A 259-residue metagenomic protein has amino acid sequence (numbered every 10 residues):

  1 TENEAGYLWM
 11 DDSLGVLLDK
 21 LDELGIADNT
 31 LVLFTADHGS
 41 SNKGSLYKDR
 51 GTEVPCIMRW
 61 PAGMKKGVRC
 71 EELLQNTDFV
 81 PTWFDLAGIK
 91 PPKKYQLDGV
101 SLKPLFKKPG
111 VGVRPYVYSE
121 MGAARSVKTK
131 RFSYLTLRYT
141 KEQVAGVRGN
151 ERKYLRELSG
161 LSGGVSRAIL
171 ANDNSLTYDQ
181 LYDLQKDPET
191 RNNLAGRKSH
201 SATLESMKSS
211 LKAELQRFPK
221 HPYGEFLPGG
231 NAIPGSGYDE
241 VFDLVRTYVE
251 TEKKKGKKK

Functional and structural regions predicted by a protein language model:
T1-E4, G44, G63-L73, A87-K93 (+2 more regions): Active-site rim elements
T1-T30, L86: A long, amphipathic alpha-helix that forms part of the scaffold/cap immediately adjacent to metal-dependent active
L8-G15, L74-P81, L97-V100, T129 (+5 more regions): A structural signal for well-ordered alpha-helical segments within the folded catalytic domains of diverse enzymes
L18-L21, G25, P61, L86-P91 (+4 more regions): A generic secondary-structure signal for well-formed alpha-helical elements
D19-Q75, V241-F242: Histidine-centered active-site microenvironments of extracellular/periplasmic hydrolases and transferases
F34-N42, L46-Y47, D98, E120-G122 (+2 more regions): Short, solvent-exposed turn/loop segments enriched in Gly/Ser/Thr/Pro and often Arg
S40-N42, M64, T77-V80, A87-Q180 (+2 more regions): C-terminal cap/loop subdomain of S1 sulfatases and analogous C-terminal strand-loop tails that border
E53, G163-D179, L184-K259: Long, internal low-complexity/basic segments
